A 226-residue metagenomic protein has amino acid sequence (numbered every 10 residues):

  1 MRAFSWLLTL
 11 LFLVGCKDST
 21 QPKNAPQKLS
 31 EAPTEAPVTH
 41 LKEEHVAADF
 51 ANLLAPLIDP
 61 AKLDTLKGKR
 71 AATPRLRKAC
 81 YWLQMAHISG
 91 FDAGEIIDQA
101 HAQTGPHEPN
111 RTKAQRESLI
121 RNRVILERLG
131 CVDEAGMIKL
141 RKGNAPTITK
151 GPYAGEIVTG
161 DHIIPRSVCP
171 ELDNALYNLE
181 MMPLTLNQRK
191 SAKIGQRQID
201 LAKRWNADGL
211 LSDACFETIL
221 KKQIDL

Functional and structural regions predicted by a protein language model:
R2-T9: Sec-dependent signal peptide recognition, specifically the positively charged N-region followed immediately by
V14-G15: C-terminal motif of bacterial Sec signal peptides marking the signal peptidase cleavage site
T20-L129: A boundary/linker detector
F91-Y177, L184-W205: Betabetaalpha-Me/HNH-type nuclease active-site subdomain
S191-L226: Active-site or metal-binding loop neighborhoods of secreted/extracellular toxin and effector enzymes
